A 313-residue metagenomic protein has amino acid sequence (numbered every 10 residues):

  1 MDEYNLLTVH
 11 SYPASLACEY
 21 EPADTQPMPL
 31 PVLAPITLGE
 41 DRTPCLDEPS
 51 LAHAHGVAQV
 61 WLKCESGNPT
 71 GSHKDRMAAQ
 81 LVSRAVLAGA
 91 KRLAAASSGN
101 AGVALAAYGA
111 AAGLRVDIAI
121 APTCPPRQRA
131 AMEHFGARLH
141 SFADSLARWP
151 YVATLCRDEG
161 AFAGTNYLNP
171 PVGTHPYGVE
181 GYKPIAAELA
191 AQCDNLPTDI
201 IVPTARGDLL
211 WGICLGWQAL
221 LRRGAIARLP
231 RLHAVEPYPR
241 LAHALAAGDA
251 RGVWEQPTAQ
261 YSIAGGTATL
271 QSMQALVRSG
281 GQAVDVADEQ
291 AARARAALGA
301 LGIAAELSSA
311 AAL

Functional and structural regions predicted by a protein language model:
M1-E19: Cys/His-rich short segments
L16-K91: Positively charged, low-complexity intrinsically disordered leader regions
S66-Q80, V172-A186, E306-A310: A glycine-rich, Thr/Ser-enriched phosphate-binding loop motif common to dinucleotide/cofactor-binding enzymes
T70-H73, R92-N100, V202-R206, A287 (+1 more regions): Active-site nucleophile and cofactor-binding loops and adjacent substrate-binding regions of central metabolic enzymes
L81, A85-Y108, A112-A121, P197-L209: A short, small-residue-rich loop immediately preceding and capping a beta-strand
D117-L196, P257-S272: Small/polar-residue-rich loop-to-helix segments that shape phosphate-bearing ligand pockets
V152-R157, N166, L221-L307: Active-site/ligand-binding loops adjacent to catalytic centers
